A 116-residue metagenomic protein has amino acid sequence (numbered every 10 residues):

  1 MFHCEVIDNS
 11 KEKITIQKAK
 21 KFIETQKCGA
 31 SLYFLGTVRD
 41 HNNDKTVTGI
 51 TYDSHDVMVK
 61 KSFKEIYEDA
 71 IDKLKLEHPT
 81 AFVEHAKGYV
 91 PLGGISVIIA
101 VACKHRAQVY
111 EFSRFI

Functional and structural regions predicted by a protein language model:
M1-I95, A102-R114: N-terminal, polar/charged subdomain of small-to-medium soluble alpha/beta proteins
